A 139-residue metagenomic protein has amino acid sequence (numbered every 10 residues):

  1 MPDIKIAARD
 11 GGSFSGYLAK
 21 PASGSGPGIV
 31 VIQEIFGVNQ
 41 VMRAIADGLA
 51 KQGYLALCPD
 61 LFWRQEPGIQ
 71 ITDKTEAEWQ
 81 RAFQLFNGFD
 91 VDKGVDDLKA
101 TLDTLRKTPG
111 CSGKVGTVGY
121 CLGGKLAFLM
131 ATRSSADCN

Functional and structural regions predicted by a protein language model:
M1-N139: N-terminal cap/leader regions of alpha/beta-hydrolase-fold enzymes, predominantly small-molecule hydrolases
